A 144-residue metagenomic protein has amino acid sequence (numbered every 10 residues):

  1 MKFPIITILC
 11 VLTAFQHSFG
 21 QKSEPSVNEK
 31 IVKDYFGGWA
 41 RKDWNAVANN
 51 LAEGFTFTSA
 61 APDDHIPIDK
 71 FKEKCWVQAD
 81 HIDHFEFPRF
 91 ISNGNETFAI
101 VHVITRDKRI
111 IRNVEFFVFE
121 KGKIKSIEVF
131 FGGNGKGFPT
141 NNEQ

Functional and structural regions predicted by a protein language model:
K2-C10: Sec-dependent signal peptide hydrophobic core
F3-P4, F15-N45, N49, T140-Q144: Short, low-complexity N-terminal intrinsically disordered segments enriched in polar/charged residues
L51, V103-T105, F131: Short beta-strand segments enriched in hydrophobic/aromatic residues within well-folded beta-rich domains
G54-I66, D80: A short gly/proline-enriched turn/hairpin at secondary-structure junctions
F57-T58, A99-I100, S126-I127: Short hydrophobic/aromatic-rich beta-strand segments that constitute the beta-sheet cores of beta-sandwich/beta-barrel
K72-I110, V114: Surface-exposed, charged secondary-structure patches
N93-E96, F117-K125: Short, solvent-exposed coil/turn segments at beta-strand boundaries
E128-Q144: Low-complexity, intrinsically disordered terminal/linker segments enriched in charged and Gly/Pro repeats
